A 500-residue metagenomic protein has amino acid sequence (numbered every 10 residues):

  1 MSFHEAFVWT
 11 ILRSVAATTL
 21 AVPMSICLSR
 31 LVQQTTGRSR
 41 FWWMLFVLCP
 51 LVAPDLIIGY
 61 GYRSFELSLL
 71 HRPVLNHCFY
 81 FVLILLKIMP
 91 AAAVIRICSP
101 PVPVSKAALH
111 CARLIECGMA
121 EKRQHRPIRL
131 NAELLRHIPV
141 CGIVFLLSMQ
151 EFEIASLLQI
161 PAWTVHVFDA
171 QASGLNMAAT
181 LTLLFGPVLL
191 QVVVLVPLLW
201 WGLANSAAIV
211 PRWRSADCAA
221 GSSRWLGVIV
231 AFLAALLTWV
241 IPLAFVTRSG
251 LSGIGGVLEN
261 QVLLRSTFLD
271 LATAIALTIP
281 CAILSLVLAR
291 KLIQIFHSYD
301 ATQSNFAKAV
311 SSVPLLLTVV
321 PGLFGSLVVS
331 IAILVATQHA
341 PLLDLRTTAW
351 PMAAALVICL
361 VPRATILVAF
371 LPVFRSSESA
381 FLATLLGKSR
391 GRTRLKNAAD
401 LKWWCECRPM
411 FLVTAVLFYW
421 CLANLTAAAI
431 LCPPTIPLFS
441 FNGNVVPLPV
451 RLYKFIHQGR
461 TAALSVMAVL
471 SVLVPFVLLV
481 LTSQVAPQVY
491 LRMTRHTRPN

Functional and structural regions predicted by a protein language model:
M1-P101, A132-I154, L181-L199, S223-L251 (+4 more regions): Membrane-water interface segments at the C-terminal ends of transmembrane alpha-helices in multi-pass inner-membrane
S2, V165-H166, G256-R265, T393 (+1 more regions): Juxtamembrane membrane-water interface segments that cap and precede transmembrane helices
H4, F46, A108, I160-T164 (+4 more regions): Amphipathic alpha-helical segments in well-structured domains
I95-N131, L367-P409: Short cytoplasmic-facing helical segments at TM-TM junctions of multi-pass membrane proteins
C111, A179-T180, L382, A463-S465: Solenoid-repeat scaffolds in large eukaryotic assemblies
M149-L175, L425-T461, R495-P499: Glycine-rich helix-loop "coupling/hinge" segments at transmembrane-helix boundaries in multipass transporters
L175, P197-S223: Intracellular loop-helix junctions on the cytosolic face of multi-pass helical membrane proteins
A207-C218, F296-N305, G387-S389, I436 (+1 more regions): Short cytosolic juxtamembrane segments of multi-pass membrane proteins
